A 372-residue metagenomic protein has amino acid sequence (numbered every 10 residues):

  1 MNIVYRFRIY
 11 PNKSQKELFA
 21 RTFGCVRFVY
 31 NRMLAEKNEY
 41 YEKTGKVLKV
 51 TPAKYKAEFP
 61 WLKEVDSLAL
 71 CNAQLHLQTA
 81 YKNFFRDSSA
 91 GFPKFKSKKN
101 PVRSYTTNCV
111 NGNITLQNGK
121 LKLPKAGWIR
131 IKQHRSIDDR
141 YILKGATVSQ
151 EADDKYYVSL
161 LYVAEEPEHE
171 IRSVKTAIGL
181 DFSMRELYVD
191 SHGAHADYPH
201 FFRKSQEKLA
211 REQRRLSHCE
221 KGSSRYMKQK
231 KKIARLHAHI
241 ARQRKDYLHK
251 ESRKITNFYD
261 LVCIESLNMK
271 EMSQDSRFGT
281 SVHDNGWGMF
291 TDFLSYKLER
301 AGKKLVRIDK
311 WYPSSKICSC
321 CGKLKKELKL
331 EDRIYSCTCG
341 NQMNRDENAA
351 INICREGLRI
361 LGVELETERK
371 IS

Functional and structural regions predicted by a protein language model:
M1-S372: Nucleic-acid substrate recognition interfaces
